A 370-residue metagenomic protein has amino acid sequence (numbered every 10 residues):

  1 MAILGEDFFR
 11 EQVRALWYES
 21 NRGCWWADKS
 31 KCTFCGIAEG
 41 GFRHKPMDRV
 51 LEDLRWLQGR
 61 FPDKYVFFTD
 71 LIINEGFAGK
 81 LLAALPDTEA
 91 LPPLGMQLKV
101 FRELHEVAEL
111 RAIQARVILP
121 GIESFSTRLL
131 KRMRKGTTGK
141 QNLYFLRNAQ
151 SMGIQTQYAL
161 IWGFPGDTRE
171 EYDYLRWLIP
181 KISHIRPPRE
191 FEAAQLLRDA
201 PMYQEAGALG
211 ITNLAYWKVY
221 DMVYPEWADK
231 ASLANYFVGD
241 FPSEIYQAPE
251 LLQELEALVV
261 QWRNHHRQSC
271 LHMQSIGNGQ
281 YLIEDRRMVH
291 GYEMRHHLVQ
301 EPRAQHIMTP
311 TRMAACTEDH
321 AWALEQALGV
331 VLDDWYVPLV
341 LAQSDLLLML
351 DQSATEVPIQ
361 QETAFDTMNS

Functional and structural regions predicted by a protein language model:
M1-M152, F164: Radical SAM [4Fe-4S] cluster-binding motif and immediate context
T88-A90, Q97-H272: A structural motif corresponding to the C-terminal lobe/cap of the Radical SAM core domain
W162, T317-E318, W322: Short glycine/proline-centered loop/turn elements that form peptide/ligand docking sites
Y203, V289-M294, Q343-M349: Short, charged/polar, Gly/Pro-enriched secondary-structure boundary elements
H272-Q280, V331-D333: Short, ordered beta-strand-loop transition motifs
N278-T317: Short amphipathic alpha-helical interface segments
H320-Y336: A short, conserved structural fragment
D334-S370: Short, amphipathic alpha-helical interaction segments positioned at domain boundaries
